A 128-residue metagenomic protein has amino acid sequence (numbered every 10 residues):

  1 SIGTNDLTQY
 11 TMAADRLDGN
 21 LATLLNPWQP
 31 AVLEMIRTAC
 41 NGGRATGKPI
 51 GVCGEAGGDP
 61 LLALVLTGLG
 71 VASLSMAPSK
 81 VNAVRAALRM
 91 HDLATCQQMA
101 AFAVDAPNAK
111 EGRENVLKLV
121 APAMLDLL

Functional and structural regions predicted by a protein language model:
S1-L128: Non-catalytic helical/linker scaffolds that mediate oligomerization, partner binding, and domain coupling around large
